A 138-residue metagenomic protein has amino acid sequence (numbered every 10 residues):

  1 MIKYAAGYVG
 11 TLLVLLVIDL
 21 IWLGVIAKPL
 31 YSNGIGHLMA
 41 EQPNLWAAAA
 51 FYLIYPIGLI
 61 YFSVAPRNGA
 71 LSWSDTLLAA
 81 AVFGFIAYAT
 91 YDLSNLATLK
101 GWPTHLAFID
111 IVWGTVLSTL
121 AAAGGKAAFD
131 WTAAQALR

Functional and structural regions predicted by a protein language model:
M1-W113, L117-R138: Juxtamembrane/disordered regions of integral membrane proteins
